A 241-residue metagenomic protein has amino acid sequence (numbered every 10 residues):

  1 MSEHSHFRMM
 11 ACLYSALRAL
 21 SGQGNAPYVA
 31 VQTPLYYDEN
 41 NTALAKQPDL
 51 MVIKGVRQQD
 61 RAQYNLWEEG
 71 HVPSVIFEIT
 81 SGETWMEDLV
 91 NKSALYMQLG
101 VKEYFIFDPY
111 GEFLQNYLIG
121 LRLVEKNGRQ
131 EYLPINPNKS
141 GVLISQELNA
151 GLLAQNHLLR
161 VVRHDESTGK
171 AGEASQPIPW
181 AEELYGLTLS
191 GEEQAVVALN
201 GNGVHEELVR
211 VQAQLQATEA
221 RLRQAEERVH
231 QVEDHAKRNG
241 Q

Functional and structural regions predicted by a protein language model:
M1-A30: Charged, glycine-rich intrinsically disordered N-terminal tails and low-complexity linkers that flank
H4-M9, K46-V52: Short, mixed-charge, low-aromatic patches
S15-A19, L35-P48, G55-V75, I79-L99 (+1 more regions): C-terminal interaction segment
G24-A30, Q47-M51, S74: A common structural microfeature
V29-A30, F105-D108: A structural signal for short, well-ordered beta-strand segments and their strand-loop junctions that often border
K102: Short acidic/polar active-site loop segments enriched in Thr and Asp
